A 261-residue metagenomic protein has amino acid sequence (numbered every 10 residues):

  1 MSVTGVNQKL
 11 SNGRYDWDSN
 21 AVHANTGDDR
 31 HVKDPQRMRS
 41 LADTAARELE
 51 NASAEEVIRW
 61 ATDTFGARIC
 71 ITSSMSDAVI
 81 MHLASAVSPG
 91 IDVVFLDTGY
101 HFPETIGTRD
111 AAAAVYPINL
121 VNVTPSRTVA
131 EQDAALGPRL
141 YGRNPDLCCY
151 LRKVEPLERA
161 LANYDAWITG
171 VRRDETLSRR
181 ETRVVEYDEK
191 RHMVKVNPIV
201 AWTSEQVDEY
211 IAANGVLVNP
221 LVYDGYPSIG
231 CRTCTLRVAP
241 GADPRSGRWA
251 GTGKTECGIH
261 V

Functional and structural regions predicted by a protein language model:
S2-V261: Nucleotide-activated chemistry modules centered on ATP-dependent adenylation/adenylyltransferase
